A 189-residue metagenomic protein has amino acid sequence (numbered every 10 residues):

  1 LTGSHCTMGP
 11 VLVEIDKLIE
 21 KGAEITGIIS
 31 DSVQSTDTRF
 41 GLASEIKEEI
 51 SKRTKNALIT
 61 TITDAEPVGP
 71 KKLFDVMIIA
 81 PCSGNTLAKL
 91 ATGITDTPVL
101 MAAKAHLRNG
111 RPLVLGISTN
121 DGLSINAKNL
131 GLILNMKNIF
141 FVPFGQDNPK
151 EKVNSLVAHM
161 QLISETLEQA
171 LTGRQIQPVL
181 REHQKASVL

Functional and structural regions predicted by a protein language model:
L1-L113, S118-L189: A cross-family phosphate/adenosyl-ligand binding-site feature
